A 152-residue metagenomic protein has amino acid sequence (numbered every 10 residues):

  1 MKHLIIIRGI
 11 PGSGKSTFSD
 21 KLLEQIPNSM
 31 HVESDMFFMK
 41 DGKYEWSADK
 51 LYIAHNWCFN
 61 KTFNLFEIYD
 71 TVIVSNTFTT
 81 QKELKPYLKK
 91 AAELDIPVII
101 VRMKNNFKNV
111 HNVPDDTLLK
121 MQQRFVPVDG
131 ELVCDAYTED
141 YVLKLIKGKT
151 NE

Functional and structural regions predicted by a protein language model:
K2-R8, S16, K21, Q25 (+3 more regions): Conserved GTP-binding G-domain of TRAFAC-class P-loop NTPases and closely related GTPase folds
S13: ATP-binding Walker
T17-D70, K104-H111: Conserved substrate/cofactor phosphate-moiety recognition/catalytic segment in nucleotide-dependent phosphotransferases
D41, K82, D129: Solvent-exposed, flexible loop/coil residues
T71, Y87: Compact, Lys/Arg-rich rRNA/RNP-binding cores from ribosome-related proteins
V74-L84: Acidic, metal-coordinating catalytic cores used for nucleic-acid/nucleotide bond scission and strand-transfer chemistry
